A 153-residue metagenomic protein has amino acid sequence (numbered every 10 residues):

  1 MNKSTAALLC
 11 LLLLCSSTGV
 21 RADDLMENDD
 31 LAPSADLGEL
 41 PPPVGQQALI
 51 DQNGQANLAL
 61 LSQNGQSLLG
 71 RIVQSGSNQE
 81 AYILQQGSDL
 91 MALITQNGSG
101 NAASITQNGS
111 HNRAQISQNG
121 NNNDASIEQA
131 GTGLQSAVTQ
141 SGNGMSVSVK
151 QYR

Functional and structural regions predicted by a protein language model:
M1-A7: Bacterial N-terminal signal peptides that target proteins for export
A7-L8, L93: Intrinsic disorder/low-complexity segments
L9-S16: Bacterial N-terminal signal peptides
T18-A22: Sec/Tat signal peptide C-region and signal peptidase I cleavage site
D23-R153: Low-complexity repeat regions of mature extracellularly deployed or surface/particle-associated proteins
